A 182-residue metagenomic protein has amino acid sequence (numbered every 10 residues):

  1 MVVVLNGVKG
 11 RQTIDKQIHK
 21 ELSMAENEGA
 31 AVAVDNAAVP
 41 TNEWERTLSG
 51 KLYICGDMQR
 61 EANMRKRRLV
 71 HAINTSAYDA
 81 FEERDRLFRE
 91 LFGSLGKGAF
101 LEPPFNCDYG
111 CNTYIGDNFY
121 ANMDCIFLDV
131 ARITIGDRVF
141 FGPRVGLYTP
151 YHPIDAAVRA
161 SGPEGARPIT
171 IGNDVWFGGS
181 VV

Functional and structural regions predicted by a protein language model:
M1-N6, G10-G98: Terminal amphipathic alpha-helical/low-complexity segments used for targeting or macromolecular assembly
Y78, F105-I115, Y120-V182: Flexible, glycine/small-residue-enriched loop-and-beta-strand segment within the central core of proteins
